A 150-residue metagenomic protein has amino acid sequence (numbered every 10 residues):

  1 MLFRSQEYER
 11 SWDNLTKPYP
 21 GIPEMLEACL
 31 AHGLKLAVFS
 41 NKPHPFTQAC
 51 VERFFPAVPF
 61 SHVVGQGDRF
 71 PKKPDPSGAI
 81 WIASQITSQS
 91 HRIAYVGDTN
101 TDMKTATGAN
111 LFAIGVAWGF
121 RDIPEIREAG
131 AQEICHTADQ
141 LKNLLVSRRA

Functional and structural regions predicted by a protein language model:
M1-L2: Short, small-residue-biased leader/transition segments that mark boundaries at the very start of proteins
R10-V38, H44-A49, P76: Short, acidic loop-to-helix structural element flanking the phosphoryl-transfer center in phosphate-processing enzymes
N14-K17, P43-V96, N100-A109, I123-R127: Substrate-recognition "cap/lid" segment bordering the active-site pocket of phosphatases
A117: Nucleotide-sugar donor-binding loop of glycosyltransferases
E133-T137: Short acidic-hydrophobic, aromatic-tinged amphipathic segments that line or gate anion-handling sites
K142-A150: Short amphipathic alpha-helix with an adjacent loop that forms part of the alpha/beta core around
